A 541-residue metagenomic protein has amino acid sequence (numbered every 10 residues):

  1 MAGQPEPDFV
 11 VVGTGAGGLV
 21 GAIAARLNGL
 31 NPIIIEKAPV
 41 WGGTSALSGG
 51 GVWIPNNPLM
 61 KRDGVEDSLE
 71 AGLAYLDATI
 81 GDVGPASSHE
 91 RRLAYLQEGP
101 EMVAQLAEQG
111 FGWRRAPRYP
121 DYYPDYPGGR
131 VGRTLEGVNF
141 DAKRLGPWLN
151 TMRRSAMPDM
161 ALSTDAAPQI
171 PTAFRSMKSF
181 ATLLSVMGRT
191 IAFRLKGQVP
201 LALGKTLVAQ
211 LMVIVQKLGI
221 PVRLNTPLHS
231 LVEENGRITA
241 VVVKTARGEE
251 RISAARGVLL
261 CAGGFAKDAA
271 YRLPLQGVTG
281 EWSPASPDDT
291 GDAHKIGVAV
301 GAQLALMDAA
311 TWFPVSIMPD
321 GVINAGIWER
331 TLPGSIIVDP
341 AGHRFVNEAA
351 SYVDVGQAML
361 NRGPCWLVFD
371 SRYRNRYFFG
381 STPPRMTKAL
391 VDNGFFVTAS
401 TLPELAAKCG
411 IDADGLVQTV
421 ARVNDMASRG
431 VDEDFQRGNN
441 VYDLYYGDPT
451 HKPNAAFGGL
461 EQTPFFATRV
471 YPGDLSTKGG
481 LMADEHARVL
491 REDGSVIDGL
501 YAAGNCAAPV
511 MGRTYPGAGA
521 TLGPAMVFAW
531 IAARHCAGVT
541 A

Functional and structural regions predicted by a protein language model:
M1-G72, P117, P124-A541: Residues forming the flavin
L69-S88, L93-R133, L183-M187, I336: A conserved beta-strand/loop capping segment in the N-terminal third of enzymes that catalyze redox or closely related
